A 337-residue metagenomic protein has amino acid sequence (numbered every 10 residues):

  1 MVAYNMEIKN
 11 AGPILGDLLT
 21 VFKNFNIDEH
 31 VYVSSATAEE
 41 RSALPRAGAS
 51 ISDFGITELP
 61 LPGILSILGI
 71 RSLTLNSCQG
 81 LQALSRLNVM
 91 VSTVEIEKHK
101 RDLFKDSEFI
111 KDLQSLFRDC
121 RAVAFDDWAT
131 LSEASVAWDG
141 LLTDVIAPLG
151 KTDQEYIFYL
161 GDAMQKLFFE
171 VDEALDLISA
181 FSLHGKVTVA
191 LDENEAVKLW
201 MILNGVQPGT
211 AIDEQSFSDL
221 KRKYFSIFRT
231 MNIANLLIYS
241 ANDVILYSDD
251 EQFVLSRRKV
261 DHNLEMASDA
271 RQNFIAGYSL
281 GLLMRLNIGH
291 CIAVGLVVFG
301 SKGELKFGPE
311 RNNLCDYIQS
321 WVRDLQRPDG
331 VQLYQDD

Functional and structural regions predicted by a protein language model:
M1-F253, E265, L283-L286, I292 (+1 more regions): Ribokinase/PfkB-type carbohydrate-kinase core domain
F253-D261: A beta-strand-loop signature enriched in Asp, Gly, Thr, and Trp that corresponds to the sialidase/neuraminidase Asp-box
L264-V298: Short, small-residue alpha-helix embedded
